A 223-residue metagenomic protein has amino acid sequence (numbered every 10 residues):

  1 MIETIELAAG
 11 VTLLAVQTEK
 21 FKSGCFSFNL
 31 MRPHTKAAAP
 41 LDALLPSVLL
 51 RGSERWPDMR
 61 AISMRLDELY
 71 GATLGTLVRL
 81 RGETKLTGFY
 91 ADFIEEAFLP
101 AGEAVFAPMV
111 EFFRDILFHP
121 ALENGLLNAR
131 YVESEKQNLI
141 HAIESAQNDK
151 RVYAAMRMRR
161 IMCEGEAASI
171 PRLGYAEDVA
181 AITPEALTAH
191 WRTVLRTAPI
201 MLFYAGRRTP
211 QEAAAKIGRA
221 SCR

Functional and structural regions predicted by a protein language model:
M1-A9: Short, Gly/Pro- and small/polar-rich lid/capping loops
L14-V16, K22-D42, M59-D115, R151-E177 (+1 more regions): M16 family metallopeptidases and their MPP-like homologs
D42-L50: Active-site SXXK
G52-W56, A97-P100, H119-N128: Short, polar/flexible loop-turn hinges at active-site or ligand-entry regions and domain interfaces
S63, H119-I143: Acidic/histidine-enriched alpha-helical segments
L139-Q147, M158, M162: Glycine-rich, mobile lid/loop segments that gate access to catalytic sites or pores
P184-I217: Non-catalytic, conformational "gating/processing" segments within enzyme and secreted inhibitor domains
A220-C222: Conserved small/polar residues in nucleotide/adenosyl-binding loops
